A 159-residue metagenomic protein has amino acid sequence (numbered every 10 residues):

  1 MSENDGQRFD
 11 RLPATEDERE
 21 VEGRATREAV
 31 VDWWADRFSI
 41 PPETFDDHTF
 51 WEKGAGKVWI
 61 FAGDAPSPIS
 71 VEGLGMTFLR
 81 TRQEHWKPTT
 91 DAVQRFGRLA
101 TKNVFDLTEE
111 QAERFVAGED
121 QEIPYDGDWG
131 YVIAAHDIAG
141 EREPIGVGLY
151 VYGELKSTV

Functional and structural regions predicted by a protein language model:
S2-V159: Polybasic, low-complexity RNA-engagement segments
